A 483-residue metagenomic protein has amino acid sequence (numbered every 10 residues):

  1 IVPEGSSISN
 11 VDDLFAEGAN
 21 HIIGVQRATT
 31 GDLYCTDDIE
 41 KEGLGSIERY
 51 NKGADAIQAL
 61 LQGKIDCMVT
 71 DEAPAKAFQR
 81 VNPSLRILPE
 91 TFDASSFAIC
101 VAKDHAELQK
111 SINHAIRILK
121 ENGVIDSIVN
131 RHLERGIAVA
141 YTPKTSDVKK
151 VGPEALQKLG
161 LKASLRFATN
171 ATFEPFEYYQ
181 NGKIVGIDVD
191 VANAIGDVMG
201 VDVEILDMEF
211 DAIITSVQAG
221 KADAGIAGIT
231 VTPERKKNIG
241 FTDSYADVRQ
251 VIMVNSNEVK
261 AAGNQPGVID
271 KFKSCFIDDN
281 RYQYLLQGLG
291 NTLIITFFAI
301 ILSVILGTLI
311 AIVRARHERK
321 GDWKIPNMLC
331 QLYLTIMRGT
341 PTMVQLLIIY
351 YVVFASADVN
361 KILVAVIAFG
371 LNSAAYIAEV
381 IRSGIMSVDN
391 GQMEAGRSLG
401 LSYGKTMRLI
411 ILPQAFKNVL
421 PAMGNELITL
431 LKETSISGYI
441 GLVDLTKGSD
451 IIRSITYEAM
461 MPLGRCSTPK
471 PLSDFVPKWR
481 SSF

Functional and structural regions predicted by a protein language model:
I1-G5, E72, K76-I116, G136-V148 (+3 more regions): Periplasmic-binding protein-like
V2-I22, D38, S256-P266: Flexible hinge/capping segments at coil-to-helix
V11-E17, T142-L159, E177-D190: Short, solvent-exposed loop/beta-turn-alpha elements that line the ligand-binding surface or hinge of extracytoplasmic
L14, L60-L61, I99, I112 (+2 more regions): Hydrophobic residues within well-ordered alpha-helices
G18, R49, S127, L161-G228 (+1 more regions): Extracytoplasmic small-molecule ligand-binding "clamshell" domains of the periplasmic binding protein/Venus flytrap
A28-E48, I87, I116-K158: Ligand-binding clefts/hinges and TM-proximal coupling segments of bilobed small-molecule sensing domains
L33-D38, A54, Q58-D93, D211-Q218 (+1 more regions): A ligand-binding cleft/hinge motif common to bilobed small-molecule-binding domains
N264-P477, S482-F483: Transmembrane alpha-helices and adjacent helix-loop boundaries
